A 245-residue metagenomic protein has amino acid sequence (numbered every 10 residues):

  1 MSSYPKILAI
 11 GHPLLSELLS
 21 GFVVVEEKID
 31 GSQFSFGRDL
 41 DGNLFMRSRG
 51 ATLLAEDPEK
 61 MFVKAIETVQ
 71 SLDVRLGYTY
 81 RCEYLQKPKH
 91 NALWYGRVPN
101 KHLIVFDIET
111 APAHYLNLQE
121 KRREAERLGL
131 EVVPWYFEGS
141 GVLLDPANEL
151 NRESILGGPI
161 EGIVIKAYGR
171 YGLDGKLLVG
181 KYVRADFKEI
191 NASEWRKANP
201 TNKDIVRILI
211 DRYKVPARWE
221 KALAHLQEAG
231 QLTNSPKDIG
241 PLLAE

Functional and structural regions predicted by a protein language model:
M1-E245: Core nucleotide-handling region used for phosphoryl-transfer chemistry
